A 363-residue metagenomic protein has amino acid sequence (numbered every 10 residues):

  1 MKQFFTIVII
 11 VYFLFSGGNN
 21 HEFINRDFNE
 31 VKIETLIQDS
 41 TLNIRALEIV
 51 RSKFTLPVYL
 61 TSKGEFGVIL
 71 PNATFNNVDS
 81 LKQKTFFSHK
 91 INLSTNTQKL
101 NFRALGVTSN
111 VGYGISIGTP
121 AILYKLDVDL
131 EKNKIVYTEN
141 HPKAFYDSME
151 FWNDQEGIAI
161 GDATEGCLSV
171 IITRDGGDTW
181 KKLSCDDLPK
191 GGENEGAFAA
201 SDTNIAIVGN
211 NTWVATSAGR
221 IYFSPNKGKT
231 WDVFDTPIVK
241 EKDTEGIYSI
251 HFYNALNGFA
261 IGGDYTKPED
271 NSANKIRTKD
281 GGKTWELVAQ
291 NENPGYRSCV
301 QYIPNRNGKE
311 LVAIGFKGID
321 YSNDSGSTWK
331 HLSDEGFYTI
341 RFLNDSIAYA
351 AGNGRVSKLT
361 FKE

Functional and structural regions predicted by a protein language model:
M1-V31: Bacterial Sec-dependent N-terminal signal peptides
D27-E34, G64-T95, P120-N140, V170-P189 (+6 more regions): Asp-box/BNR beta-propeller loop motif
L36-G64: Beta-strand-rich domains and repeat architectures in extracellular enzymes and scaffolds, especially beta-propellers
Q38-T41, T95-L100, H141-A144, P189-A199 (+2 more regions): Short glycine-/Asp-/Thr-/Trp-enriched loop segments that recur within the blades of beta-propeller repeat domains
N43-E48, K99-G106, K143-E150, T244-S249 (+2 more regions): Repeated scaffold domains used in trafficking and secretory/extracellular systems, primarily beta-propellers
V50-K53, V107-S109, W152-N153, I207-G209 (+3 more regions): Residue-level detector of Asp-centered blade-edge/turn motifs that repeat once per structural unit in beta-propeller
F54-V58, V111-G114, Q155-A159, N211-W213 (+3 more regions): Entry beta-strands of beta-propeller and related beta-repeat scaffolds
L287-D320: Loop/turn-rich, solvent-exposed surfaces of beta-rich toroidal or solenoidal domains
